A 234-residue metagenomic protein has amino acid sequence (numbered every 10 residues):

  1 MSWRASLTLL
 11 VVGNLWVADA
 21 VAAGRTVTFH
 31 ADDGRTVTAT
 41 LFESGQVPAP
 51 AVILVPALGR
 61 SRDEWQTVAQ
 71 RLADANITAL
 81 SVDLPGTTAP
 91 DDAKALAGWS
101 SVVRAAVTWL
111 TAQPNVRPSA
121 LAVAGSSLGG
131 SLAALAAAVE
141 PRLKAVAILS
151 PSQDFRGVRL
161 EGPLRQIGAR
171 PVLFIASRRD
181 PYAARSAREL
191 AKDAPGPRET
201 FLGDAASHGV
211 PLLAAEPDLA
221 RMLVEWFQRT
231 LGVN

Functional and structural regions predicted by a protein language model:
V21-Q46: N-terminal cap/lid segment of alpha/beta-hydrolase-fold proteins
P48-A57: Short beta-strand element of the alpha/beta-hydrolase
L58-A69, L84, S186: The serine-hydrolase catalytic nucleophile loop
E64, A93-P114: Alpha/beta-hydrolase active-site loop
L72-A89: Conserved alpha/beta-hydrolase
N115-S127: Alpha/beta-hydrolase fold nucleophile elbow
I167-G168, L173-A176: Short beta-strand/loop motif that positions the catalytic acidic residue of the alpha/beta-hydrolase fold
A206-E216: Catalytic histidine-centered segment of alpha/beta-hydrolase-like enzymes
